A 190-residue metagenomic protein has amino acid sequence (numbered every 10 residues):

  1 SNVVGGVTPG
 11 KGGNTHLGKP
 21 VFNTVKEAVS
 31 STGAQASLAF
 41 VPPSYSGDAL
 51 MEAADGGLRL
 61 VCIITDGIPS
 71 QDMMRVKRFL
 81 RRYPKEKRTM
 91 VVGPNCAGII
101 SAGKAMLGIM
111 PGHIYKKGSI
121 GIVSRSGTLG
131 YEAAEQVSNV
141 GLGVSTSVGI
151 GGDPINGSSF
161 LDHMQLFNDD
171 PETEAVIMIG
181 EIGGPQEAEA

Functional and structural regions predicted by a protein language model:
S1-A190: Catalytic-core regions of core metabolic enzymes, especially those transforming organic acids/acyl-group intermediates
